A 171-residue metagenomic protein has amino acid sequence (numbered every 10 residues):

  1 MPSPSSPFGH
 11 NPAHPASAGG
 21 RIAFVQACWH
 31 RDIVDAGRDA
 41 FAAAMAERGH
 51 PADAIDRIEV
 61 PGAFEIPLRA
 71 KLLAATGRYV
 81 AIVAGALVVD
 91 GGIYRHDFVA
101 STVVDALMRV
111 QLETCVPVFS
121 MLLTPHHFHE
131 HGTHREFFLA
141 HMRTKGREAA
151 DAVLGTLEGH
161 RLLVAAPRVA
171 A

Functional and structural regions predicted by a protein language model:
M1-R21, A166-A171: SAM-dependent methyltransferases
P12-R57: Glycine-rich phosphate/diphosphate-binding loop of Rossmann-like nucleotide-binding domains
S17, D32, A36, A40 (+5 more regions): Conserved active-site and cofactor/substrate-binding residues in soluble primary-metabolism enzymes
A23, D56, V80-I82, V116-L122: Structural motif
C28-W29, A86-V88, L122-F128: Short, ordered loop/turn segments at secondary-structure junctions
E47-T76: Active-site rim loops that border cofactor/substrate pockets in soluble metabolic enzymes
E65, R69-L107, Q111: Glycine-rich phosphate-binding loop
H96-A171: C-terminal binding/interaction regions
